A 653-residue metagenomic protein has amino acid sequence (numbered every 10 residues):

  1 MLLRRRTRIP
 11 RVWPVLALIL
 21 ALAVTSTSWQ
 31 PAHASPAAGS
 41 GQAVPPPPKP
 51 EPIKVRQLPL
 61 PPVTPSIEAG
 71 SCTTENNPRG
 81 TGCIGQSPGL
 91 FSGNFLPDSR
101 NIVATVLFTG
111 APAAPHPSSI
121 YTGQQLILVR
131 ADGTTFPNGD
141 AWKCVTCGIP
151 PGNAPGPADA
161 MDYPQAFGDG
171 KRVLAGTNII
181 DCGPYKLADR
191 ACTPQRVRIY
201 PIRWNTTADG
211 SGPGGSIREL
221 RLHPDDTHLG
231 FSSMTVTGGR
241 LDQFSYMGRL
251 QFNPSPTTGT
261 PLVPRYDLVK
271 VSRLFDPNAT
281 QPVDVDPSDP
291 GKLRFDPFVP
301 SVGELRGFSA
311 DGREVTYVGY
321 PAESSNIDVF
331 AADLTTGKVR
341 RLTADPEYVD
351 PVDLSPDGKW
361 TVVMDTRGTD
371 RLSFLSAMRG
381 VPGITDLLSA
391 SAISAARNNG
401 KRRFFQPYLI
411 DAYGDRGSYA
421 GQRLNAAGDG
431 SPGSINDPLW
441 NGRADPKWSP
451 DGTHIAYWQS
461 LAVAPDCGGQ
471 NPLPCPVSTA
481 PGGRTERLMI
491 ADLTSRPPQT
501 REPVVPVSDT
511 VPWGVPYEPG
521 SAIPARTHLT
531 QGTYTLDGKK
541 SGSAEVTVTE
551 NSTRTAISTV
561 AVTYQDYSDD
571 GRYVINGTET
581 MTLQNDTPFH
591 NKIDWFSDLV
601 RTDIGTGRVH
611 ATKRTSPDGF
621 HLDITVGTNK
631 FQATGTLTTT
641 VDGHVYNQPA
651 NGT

Functional and structural regions predicted by a protein language model:
L2-A34: Secretory targeting and sorting signals
A38-T653: Sequence signature of WD/YWTD-type beta-propeller architectures
